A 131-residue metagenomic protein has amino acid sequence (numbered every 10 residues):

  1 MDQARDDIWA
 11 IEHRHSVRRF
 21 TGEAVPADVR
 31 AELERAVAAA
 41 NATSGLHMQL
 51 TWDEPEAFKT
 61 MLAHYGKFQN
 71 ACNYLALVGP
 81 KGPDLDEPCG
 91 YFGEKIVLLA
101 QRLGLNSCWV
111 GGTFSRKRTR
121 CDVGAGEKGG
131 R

Functional and structural regions predicted by a protein language model:
M1-R131: Acidic, surface-exposed loops and disordered segments
